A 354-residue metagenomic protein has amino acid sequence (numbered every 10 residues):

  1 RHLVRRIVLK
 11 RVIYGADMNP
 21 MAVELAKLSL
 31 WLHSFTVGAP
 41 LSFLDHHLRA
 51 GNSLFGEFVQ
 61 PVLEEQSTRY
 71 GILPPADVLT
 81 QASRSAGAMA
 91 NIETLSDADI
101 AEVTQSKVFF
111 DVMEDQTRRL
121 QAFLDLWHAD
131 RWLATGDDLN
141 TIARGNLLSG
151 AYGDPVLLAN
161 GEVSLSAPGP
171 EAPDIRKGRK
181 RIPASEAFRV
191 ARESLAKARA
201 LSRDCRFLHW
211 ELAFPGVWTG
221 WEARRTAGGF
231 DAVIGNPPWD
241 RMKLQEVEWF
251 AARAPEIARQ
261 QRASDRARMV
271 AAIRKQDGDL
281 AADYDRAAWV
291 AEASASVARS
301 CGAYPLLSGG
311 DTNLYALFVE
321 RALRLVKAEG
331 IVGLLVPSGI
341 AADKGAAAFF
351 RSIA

Functional and structural regions predicted by a protein language model:
R1-R351: SAM-dependent methyltransferase catalytic region
A354: Anion (oxyanion) recognition and catalysis
